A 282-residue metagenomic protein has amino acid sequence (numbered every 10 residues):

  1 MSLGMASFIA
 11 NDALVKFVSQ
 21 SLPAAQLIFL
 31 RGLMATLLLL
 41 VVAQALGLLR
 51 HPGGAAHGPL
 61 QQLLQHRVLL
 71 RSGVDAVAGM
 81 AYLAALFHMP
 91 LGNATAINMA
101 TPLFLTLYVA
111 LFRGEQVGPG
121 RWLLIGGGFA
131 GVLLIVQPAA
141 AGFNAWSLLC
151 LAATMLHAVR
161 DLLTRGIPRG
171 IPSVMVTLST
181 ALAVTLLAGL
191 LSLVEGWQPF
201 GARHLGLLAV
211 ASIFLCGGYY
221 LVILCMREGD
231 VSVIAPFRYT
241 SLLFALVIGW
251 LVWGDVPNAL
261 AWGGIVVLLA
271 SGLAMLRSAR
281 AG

Functional and structural regions predicted by a protein language model:
M1-G4, L49-L83, A145-A153, S192 (+1 more regions): Loop-to-transmembrane-helix transition segments
M5-A10, L40, S72-M80, P102-L107 (+7 more regions): Hydrophobic/small/kink-forming positions within alpha-helical transmembrane segments of polytopic membrane proteins
K16, A24, L39, A139-F200 (+1 more regions): Transmembrane alpha-helical segments that form core, pore/gating elements of small-molecule transporters/exporters
L22-V77, L156-V159, S179-E195: Transmembrane alpha-helices of multi-pass small-molecule transport proteins
P23-A35, A84-T101, F143-L156, G201-C216 (+1 more regions): Structural signature of hydrophobic alpha-helical transmembrane segments
A84, T101-L123, L243-W262: C-terminal transmembrane-helix exit sites in multi-pass transporters
T95-A100, I167-L182, Y219-W250: Helix-helix packing/entry segments at the starts of transmembrane helices
G120-Q137, L260-R277: Hydrophobic transmembrane alpha-helices of multi-pass small-molecule transport proteins
